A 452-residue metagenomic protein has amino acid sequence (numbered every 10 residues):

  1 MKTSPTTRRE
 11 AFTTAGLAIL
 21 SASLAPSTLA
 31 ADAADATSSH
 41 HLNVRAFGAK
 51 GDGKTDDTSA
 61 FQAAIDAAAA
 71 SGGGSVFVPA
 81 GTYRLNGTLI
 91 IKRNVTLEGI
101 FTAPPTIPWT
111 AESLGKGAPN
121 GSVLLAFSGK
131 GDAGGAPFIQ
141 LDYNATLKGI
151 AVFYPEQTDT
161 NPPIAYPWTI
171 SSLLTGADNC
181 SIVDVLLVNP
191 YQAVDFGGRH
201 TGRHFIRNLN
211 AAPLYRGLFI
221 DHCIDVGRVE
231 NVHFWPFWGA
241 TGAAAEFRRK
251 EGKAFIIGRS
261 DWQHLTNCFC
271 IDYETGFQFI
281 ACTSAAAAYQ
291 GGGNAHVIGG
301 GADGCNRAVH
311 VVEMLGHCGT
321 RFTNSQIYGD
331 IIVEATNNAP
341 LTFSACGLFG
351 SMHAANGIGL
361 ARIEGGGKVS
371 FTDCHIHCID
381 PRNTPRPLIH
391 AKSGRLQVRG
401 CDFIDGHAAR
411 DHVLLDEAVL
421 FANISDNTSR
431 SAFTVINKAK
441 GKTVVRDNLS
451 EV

Functional and structural regions predicted by a protein language model:
M1-I19: N-terminal secretory signal peptides and thylakoid transit peptides that target proteins across membranes
L20, G73, N86-T88, T106-W109 (+13 more regions): Short glycine/acidic-rich loop motifs that flank beta-strands on beta-rich extracellular proteins
P26-A46: C-terminal segment of N-terminal export signals and the immediately downstream linker at the start of the mature
V44-P79: Acidic Gly/Asp/Thr-rich repetitive segments characteristic of extracellular carbohydrate-active and adhesion proteins
Q62-A70, Y83-E98, A103-K148, F153-N179 (+7 more regions): Extracellular beta-strand-rich solenoid/capping regions of secreted or surface-exposed proteins that bind or remodel
G74, G81, G87, R93-V95 (+29 more regions): The right-handed parallel beta-helix/beta-solenoid scaffold, focusing on the short coil/turn and N-cap positions
P79, K92, E98-I100, K148 (+31 more regions): Feature marks extracellular polysaccharide-active and adherence modules
R395, G406, A418-V452: Acidic, glycine- and Ser/Thr-rich low-complexity intrinsically disordered tracts in extracellular/secreted proteins
